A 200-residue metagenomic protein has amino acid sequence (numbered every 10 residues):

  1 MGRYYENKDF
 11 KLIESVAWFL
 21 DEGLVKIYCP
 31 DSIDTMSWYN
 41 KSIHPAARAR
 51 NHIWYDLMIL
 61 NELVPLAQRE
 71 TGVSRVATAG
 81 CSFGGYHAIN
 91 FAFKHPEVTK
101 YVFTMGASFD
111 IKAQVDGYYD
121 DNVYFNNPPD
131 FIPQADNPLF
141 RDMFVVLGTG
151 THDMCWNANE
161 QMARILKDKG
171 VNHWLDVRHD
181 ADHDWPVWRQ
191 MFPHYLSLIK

Functional and structural regions predicted by a protein language model:
M1-K200: Non-catalytic cap/lid and distal C-terminal segments of serine-dependent acyl enzymes
